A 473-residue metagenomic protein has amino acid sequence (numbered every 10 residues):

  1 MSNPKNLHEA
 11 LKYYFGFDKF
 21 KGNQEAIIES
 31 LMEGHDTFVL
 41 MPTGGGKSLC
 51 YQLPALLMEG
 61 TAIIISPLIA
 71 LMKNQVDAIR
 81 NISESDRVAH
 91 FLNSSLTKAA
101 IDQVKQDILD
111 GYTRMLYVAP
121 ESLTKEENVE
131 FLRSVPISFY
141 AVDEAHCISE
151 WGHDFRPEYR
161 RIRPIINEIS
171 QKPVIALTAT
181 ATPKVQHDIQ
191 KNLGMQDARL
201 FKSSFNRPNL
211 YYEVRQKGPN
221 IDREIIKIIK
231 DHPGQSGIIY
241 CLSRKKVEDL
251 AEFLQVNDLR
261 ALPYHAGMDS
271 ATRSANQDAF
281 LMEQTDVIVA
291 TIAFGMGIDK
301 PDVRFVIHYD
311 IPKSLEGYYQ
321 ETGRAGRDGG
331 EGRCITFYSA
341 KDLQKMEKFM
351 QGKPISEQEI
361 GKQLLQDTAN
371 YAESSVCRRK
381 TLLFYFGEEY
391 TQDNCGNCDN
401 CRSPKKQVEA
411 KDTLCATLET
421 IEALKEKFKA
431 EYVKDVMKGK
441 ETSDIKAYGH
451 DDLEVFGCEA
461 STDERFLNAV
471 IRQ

Functional and structural regions predicted by a protein language model:
M1-L7, N93, G361, T391-Q473: Accessory DNA-binding and partner-docking regions appended to nucleic-acid-acting proteins, especially the terminal
K5-Y14, D18, G22, A26-F38 (+6 more regions): Helicase motor core with emphasis on the C-terminal RecA-like subdomain
G22-N23, R379-F386, A430-V436, G449: Short coil/turn segments at secondary-structure boundaries
Q24-I27, T368, T413-T420: Short alpha-helical "packing" element that flanks the helix-turn-helix/winged-helix DNA-binding module
S170, S375, E426: Flexible coil/turn residues that form the inter-helical turn or adjacent wing/linker of helix-turn-helix
L364-E389, N397: C-terminal accessory regions
